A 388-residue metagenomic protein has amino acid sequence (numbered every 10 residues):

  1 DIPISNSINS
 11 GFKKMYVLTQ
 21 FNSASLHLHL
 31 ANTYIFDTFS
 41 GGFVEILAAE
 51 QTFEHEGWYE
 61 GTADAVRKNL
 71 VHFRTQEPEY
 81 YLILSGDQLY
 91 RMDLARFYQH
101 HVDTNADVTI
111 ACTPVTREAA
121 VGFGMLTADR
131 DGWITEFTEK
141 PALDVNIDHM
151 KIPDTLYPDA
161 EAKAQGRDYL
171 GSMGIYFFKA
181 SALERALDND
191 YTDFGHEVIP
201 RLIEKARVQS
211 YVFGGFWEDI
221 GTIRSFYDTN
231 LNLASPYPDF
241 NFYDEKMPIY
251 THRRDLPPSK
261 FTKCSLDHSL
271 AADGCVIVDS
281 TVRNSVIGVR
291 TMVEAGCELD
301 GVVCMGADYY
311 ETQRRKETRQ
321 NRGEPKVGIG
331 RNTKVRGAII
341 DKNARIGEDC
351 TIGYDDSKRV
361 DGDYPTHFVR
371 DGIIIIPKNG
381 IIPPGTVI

Functional and structural regions predicted by a protein language model:
D1-H100, A128-D129, N343, S357 (+4 more regions): Conserved N-terminal catalytic core of the sugar/cofactor nucleotidyltransferase
V17-T19, C112, I339: Short internal beta-strands
T33-G42, R130-T138, L143-I147, S235-F242 (+1 more regions): Proline-centered turn/helix-capping motifs that create local helix->coil transitions or kinks
N69, D87, H101, L126 (+4 more regions): Residue-level signal for inorganic ion chemistry
R91-F177, N189-D190: Conserved core of the sugar-phosphate nucleotidyltransferase
T155-G166, A180-I388: Left-handed beta-helix
